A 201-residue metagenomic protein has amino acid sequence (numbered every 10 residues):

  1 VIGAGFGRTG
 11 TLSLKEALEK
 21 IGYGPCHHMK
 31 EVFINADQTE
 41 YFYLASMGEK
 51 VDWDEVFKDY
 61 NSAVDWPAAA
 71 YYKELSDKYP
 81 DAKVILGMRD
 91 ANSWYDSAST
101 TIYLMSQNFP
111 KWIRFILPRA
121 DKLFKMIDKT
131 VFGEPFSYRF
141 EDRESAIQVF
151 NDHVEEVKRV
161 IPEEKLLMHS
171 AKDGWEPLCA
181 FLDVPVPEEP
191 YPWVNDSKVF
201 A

Functional and structural regions predicted by a protein language model:
V1-I2, D59-S62, A82-K83, E163-L167: Short active-site oxyanion
V1-K58: PAPS-dependent sulfotransferase catalytic core
G3-G5, M29-K30, V64-A68, M88-R89 (+1 more regions): Short His-Asn-centered micro-motif
E19, Y23-G24, E31, K73-R143 (+1 more regions): PAPS-dependent sulfotransferase catalytic domain
E31-E40, I85-Y95, W112, D152-A201: The conserved 3'-phosphoadenosine-5'-phosphosulfate
M47-F57, A70, P110-M168: PAPS-dependent sulfotransferase catalytic domain
D52, V56-D77, D81-V84: Hydrophobic/aromatic-rich structural module bridging two neighboring secondary-structure elements via a short loop
